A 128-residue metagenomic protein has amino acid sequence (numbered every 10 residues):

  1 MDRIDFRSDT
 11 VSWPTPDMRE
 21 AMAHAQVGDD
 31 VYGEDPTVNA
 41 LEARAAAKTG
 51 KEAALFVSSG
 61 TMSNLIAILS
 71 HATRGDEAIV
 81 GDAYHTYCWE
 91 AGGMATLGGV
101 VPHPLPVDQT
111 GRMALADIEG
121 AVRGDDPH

Functional and structural regions predicted by a protein language model:
M1-A21: N-terminal amphipathic/basic leader segments beginning at the initiator methionine
I4, A53-F56, D76-A78, V101-H103: Structural motif
P14-G60, D82-A83, Y87-C88, G93: Conserved N-terminal alpha-helix of the aminotransferase class I/II PLP-enzyme fold
S63: Binding-interface segments
A67, G81-D82: Alpha/beta catalytic barrel-like cores
A67-G75, G93: Glycine-rich loop at the start of a catalytic domain that most often binds anionic cofactors/ligands
H85-T86, E90-T96, V122-H128: Short, flexible, glycine-rich and Lys/Arg-enriched loop motifs at helix boundaries that contact anionic partners
G99-H128: PLP-dependent aminotransferase-class I/II
